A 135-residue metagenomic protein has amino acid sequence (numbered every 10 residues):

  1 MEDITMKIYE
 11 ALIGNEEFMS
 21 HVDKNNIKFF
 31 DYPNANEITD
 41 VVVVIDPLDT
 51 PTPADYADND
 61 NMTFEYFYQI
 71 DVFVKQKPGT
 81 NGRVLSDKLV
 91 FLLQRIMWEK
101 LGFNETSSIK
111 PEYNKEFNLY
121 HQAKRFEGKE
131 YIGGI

Functional and structural regions predicted by a protein language model:
M1-D55, K88: Small/polar-rich, solvent-exposed N-terminal microdomains that initiate assembly or binding
M1-G14, T50-A57, N61-E65, N104-I135: Short, charged interaction patches at domain edges and termini
I38, T80-N81, I135: Short, solvent-exposed loop/turn segments that connect beta-strands within catalytic domains and beta-strand-rich
D40-V42, F67-Q69, H121-A123: Broad gene-expression machinery/nucleic-acid interaction feature
F64-F91: Mid-chain, well-packed structural core segment of small domains
T80-V84, G102-S107: Short conserved catalytic/interaction loops centered on acidic-Pro-aromatic/His motifs
Q94-L101: A common structural junction motif
